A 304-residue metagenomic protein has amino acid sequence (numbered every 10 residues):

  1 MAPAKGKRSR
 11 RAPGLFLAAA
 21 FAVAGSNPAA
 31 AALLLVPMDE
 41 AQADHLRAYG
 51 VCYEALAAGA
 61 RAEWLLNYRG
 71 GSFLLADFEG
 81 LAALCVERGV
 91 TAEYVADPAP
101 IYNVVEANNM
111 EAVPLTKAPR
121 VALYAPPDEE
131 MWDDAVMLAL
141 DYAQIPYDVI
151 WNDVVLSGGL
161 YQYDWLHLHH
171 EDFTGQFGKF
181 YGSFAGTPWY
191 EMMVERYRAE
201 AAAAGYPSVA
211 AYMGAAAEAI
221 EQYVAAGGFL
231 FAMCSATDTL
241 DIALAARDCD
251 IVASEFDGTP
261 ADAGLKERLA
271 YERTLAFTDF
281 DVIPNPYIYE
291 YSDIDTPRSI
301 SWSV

Functional and structural regions predicted by a protein language model:
A2-F16: Bacterial N-terminal signal peptides that target proteins for export
G14-G25: Bacterial N-terminal signal peptides
V23-L33: Bacterial Sec-dependent signal peptides at the C-terminal "C-region" and cleavage site
A31-D134, A143-I145: Hydrophobic targeting/anchoring helices
L33-L34, D39, A43, S72-A83 (+3 more regions): Helical hinge/lid and interdomain linker segments adjacent to catalytic or ligand-binding clefts that mediate domain
R61-Y68, I150-D153, A253-D257: Surface-exposed patches in mature extracellular/periplasmic domains of secreted proteins
G89-Y94, D172-A185, G258-E267: Short, basic, helix/turn surface patches
F229, M233-V304: An acidic, glycine-rich "communication" segment
